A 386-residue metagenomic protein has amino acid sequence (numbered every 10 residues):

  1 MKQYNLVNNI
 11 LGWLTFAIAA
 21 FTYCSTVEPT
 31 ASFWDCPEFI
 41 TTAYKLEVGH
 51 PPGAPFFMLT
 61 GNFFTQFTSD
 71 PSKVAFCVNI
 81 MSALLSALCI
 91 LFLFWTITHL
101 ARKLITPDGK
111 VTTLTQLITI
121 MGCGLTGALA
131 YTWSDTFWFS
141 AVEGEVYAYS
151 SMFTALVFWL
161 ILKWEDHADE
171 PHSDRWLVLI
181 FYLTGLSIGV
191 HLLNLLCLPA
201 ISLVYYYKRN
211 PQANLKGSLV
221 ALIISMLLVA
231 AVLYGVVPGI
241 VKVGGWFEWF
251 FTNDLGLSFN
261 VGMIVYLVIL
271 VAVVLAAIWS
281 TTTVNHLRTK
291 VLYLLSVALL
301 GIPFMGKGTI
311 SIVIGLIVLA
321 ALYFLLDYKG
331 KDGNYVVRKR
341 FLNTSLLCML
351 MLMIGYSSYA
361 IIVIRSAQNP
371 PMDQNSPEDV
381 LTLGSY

Functional and structural regions predicted by a protein language model:
M1-T22, L88, T113-L125, L319-I354: Start-transfer (signal-anchor) and selected internal transmembrane alpha helices of multi-pass inner/ER membrane
N5-F33, Y131-W133, H191, A231-Y234 (+1 more regions): Transmembrane signal-anchor helices characteristic of membrane glycosylation enzymes that use polyprenol
W13, I80-T112, L156-L160: Transmembrane-helix motifs of polytopic, lipid-linked glycan transferases
V27-F39, G49-G61, F76, M372-S376: Extracytoplasmic catalytic/substrate-binding loops of multi-pass membrane glycan-assembly enzymes
T42-K45, G127-L129, W176-G189, S296-M305: Membrane-interface alpha helices of multi-pass inner-membrane proteins
K45, H50-F76, I80-L84, L91: Short hydrophobic/aromatic helix or loop-helix immediately within or flanking a transmembrane segment in polytopic
T112-L114, I118, V157-W176, L203-N214 (+1 more regions): Membrane-interface transmembrane helices that cradle and orient dolichyl/undecaprenyl
G122-L125, L160, H167-G185, N214-L227 (+1 more regions): Short hydrophobic alpha-helices at membrane interfaces in multi-pass membrane enzymes
